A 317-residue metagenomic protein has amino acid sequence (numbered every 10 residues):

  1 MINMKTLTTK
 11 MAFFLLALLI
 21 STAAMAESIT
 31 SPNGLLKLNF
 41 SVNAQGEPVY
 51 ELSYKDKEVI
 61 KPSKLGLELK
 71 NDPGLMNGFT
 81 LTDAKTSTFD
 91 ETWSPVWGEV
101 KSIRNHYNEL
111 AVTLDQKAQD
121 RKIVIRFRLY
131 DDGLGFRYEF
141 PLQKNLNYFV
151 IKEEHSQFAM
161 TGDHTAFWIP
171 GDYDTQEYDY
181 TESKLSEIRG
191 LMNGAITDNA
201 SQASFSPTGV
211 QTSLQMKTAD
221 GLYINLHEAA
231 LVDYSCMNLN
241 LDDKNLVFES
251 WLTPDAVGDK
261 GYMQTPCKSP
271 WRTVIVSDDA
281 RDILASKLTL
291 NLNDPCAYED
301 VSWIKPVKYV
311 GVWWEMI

Functional and structural regions predicted by a protein language model:
I2-F14: Bacterial N-terminal signal peptides that target proteins for export
A12-T22: Bacterial N-terminal signal peptides
T22-S28: Bacterial Sec-dependent signal peptides at the C-terminal "C-region" and cleavage site
S28-C296: N-terminal accessory beta-strand-rich subdomains and adjacent acidic, glycine-rich linkers that precede catalytic cores
S286, D294-I317: Catalytic cores of extracellular degradative/oxidative enzymes
